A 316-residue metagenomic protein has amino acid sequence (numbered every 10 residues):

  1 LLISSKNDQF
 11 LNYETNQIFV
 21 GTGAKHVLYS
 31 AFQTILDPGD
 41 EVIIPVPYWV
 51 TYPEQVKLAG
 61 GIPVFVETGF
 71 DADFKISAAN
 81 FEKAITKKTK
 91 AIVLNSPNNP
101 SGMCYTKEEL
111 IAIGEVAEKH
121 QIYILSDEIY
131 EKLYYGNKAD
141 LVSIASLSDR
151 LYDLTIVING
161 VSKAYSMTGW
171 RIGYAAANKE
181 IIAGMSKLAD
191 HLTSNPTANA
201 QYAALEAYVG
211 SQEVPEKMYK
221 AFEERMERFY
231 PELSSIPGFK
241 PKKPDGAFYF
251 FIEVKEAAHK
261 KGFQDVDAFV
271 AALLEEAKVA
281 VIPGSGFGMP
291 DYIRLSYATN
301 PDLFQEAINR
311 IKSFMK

Functional and structural regions predicted by a protein language model:
S4-K316: PLP-dependent class I/II
